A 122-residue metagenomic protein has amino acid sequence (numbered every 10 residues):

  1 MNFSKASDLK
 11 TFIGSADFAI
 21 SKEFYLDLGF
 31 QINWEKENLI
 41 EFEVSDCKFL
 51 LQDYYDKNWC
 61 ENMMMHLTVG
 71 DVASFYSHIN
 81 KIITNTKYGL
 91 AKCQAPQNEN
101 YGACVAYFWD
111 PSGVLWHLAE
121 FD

Functional and structural regions predicted by a protein language model:
M1-A19, M65, D122: N-terminal beta-strand motif that seeds the catalytic metal site of vicinal oxygen chelate
S4-S7, K57-N62, E99-N100: Short glycine-enriched loop/turn motifs at secondary-structure junctions
F12-F49: Core segments of cupin and vicinal oxygen chelate
K36-N38, W59, N100-C104: Short acidic/glycine-enriched loop/turn segments that link adjacent beta-strands
F42-D46, F108-P111, F121: Active-site beta-strand termini and strand-to-loop segments that position acidic
D46-F49, K57, G70-F75: Short, charged/polar surface micro-motifs in flexible loops or helix N-caps
H66-L115: Vicinal oxygen chelate
